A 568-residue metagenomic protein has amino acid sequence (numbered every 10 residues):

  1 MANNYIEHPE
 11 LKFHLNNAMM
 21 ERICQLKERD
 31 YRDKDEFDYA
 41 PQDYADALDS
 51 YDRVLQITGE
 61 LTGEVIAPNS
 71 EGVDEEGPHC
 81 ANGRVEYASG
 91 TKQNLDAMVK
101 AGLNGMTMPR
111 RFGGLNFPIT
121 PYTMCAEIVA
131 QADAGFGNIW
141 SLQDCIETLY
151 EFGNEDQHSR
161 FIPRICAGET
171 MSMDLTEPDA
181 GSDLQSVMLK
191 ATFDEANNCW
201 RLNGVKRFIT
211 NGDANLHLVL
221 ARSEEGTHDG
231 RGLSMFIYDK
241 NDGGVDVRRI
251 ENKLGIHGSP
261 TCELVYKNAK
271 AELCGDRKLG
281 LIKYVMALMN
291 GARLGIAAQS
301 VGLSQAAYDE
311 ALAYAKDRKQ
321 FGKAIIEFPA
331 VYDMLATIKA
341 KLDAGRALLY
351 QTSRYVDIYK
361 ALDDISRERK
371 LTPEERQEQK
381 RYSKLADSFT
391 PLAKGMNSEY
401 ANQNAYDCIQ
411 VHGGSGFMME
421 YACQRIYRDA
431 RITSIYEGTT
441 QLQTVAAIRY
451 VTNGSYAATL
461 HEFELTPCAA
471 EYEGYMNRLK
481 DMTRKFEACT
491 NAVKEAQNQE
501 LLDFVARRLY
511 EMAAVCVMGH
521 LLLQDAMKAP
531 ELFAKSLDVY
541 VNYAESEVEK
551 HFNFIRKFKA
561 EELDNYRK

Functional and structural regions predicted by a protein language model:
M1-F136, R160, D364-P373, E561-K568: Amphipathic, small/basic residue-rich leader segments at the start of a protein or domain
A2, P9-E10, N17-M19, I256 (+2 more regions): Alpha-helix capping/hinge segments and adjacent helical runs
M20-E60, T148-N154, V331-Y332, A336-L349 (+2 more regions): N-terminal leader/propeptide and maturation segments of large enzyme subunits in energy/redox metabolism and hydrolases
Y39, N241-G244, R248, P260-A292 (+3 more regions): A glycine-rich, basic-preceded beta-loop-alpha segment at the flavin cofactor/substrate interface of flavin-utilizing
G137-E155, G181: N-terminal glycine-rich flavin-associated loop
C199-V245: A short core secondary-structure module
D343-K394, T490-F504, L523, M527-E531: C-terminal helix-coil-helix/basic helical segment that borders enzyme active sites and/or dimer interfaces and provides
G454, T466-K568: C-terminal amphipathic alpha-helical interaction region
